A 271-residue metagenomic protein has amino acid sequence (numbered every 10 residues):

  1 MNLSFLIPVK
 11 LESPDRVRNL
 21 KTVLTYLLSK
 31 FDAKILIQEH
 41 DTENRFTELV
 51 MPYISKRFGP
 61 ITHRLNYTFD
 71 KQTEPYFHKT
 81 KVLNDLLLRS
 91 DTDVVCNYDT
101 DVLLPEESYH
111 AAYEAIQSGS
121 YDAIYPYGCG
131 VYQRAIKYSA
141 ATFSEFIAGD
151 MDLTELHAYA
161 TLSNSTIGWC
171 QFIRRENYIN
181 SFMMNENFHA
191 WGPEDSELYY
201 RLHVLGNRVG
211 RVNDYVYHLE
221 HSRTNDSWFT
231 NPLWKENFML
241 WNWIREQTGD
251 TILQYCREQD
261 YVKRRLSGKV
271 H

Functional and structural regions predicted by a protein language model:
M1-Y26: N-proximal low-complexity "stem/linker" segments adjacent to membrane-targeting elements
N2-L6, K34, E197: Cell-envelope/extracellular polymer assembly enzymes that use nucleotide-activated donors
R16-N19, S165, N187-H271: C-terminal catalytic/acceptor-binding lobe
D32-N44, T68-Q72: Short beta-strand/loop segment that forms part of the nucleotide-sugar
F46-R89: Active-site-proximal specificity loops/subdomain of glycosyltransferases
S90-D93, M183: Active-site acidic short loop of glycosyltransferases
D93-L103: Short beta-strand-to-loop acidic/aromatic patch adjacent to the donor-nucleotide binding site
P105-E186: Conserved catalytic core of nucleotide-sugar-dependent glycosyltransferases
